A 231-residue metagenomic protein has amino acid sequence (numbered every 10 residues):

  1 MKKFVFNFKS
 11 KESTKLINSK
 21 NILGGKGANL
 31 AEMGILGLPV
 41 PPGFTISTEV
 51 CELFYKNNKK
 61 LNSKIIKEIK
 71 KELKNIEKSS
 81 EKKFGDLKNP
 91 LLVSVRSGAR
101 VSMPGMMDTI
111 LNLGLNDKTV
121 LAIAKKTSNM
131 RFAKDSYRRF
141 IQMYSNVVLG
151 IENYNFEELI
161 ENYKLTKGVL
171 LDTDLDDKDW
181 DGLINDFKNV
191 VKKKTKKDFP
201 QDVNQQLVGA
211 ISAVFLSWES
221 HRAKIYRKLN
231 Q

Functional and structural regions predicted by a protein language model:
M1-Q231: N-terminal beta-alpha lobe that positions the nucleotide/phosphoryl donor in ATP/NTP-coupled carboxylate activation
